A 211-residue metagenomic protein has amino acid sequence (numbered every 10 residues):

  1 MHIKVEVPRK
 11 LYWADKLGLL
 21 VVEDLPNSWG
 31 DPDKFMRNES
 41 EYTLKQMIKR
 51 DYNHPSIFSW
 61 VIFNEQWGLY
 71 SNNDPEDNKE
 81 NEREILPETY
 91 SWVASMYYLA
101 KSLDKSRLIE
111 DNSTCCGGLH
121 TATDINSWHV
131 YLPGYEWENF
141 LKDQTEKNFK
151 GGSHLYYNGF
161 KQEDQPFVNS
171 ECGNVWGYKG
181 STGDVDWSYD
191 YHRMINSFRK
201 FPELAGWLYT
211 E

Functional and structural regions predicted by a protein language model:
M1-N72, I85, S91-A94, Y157-K161 (+4 more regions): Active-site-adjacent substrate/metal-binding segments within catalytic domains of carbohydrate-active enzymes
K16-V22, E39-Y42, N78, N126-V130 (+1 more regions): Short, hinge-like loop/turn segments at secondary-structure boundaries
L20, S106-L108: Residue-level detector of anion-binding/catalytic polar loops
D24, D111-N112: Conserved acidic donor-binding loop of glycosyltransferase catalytic domains
S56-W60, E80-N81, Y90-S102, E110 (+2 more regions): Substrate-binding clefts and catalytic carboxylate motifs of secreted carbohydrate-active enzymes
E65, K105, Y131: Residue-level marker of positions within ordered structural domains that often coincide with functionally constrained
E65-Q66, C115-G117: Short, internal active-site loops enriched in acidic
